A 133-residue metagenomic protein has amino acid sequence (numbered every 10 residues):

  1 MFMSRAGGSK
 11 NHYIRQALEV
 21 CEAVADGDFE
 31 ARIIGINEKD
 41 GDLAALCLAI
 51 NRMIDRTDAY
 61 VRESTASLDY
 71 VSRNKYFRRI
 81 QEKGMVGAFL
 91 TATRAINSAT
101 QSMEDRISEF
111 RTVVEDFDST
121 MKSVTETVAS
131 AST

Functional and structural regions predicted by a protein language model:
M1-T133: HAMP domain helices
